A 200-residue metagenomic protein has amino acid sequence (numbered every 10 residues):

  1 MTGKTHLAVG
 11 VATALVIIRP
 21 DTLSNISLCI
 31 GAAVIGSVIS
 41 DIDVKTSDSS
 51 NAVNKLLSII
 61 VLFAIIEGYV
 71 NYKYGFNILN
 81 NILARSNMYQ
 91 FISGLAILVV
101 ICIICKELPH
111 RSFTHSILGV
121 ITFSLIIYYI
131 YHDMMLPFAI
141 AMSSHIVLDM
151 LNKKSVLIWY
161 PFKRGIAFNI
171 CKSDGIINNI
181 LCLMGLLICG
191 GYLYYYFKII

Functional and structural regions predicted by a protein language model:
M1-I200: N-terminal membrane-targeting hydrophobic helices
